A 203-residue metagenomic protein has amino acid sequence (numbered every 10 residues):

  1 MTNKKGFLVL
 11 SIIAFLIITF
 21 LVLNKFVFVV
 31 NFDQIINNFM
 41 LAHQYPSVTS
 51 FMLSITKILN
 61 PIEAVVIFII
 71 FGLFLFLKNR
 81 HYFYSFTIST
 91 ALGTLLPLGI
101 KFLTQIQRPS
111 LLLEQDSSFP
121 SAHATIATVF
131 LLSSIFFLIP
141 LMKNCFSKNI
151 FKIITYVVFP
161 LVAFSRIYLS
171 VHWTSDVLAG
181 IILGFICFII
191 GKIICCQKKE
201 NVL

Functional and structural regions predicted by a protein language model:
M1-I62, F102-L111: N-terminal transmembrane-helix/juxtamembrane module of multi-pass inner/ER membrane proteins
T2-G6, N79, F83, T87 (+1 more regions): Hydrophobic, aromatic-rich alpha-helical transmembrane segments and their membrane-interface anchor motifs
N3, L113-L203: Membrane-embedded catalytic cores of phosphoryl/pyrophosphoryl-handling enzymes
I13-A14, F86, T90-T94, I181 (+1 more regions): Alpha-helical transmembrane spans of integral membrane proteins, capturing the lipid-embedded, hydrophobic core of TM
L16-L21, L92-G99, V157-I167: Aromatic-anchored segments of alpha-helical transmembrane domains
V30, V66-I67, L77-C145: Membrane-interface loops
Y45-S50, L96-I106, V162-I167, I190-C196: Juxtamembrane membrane-interface segments at transmembrane alpha-helix termini
V48, V65-L73, V158-S165: Hydrophobic, membrane-inserted alpha-helices
